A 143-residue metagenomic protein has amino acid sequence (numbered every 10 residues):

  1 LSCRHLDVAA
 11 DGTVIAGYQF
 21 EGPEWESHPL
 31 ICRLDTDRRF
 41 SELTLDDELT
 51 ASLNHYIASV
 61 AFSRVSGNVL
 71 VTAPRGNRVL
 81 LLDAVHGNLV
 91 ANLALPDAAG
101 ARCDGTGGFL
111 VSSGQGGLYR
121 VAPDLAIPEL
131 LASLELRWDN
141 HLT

Functional and structural regions predicted by a protein language model:
L1, D47-S52, A94-G100, L134-W138: Short coil/turn segments at the loop-to-beta-strand junctions that recur within blades of beta-propeller repeat folds
L1-R4, S27, Y56, R75 (+2 more regions): Beta-rich catalytic cores
L6, V60, A101, L142-T143: Hydrophobic core register within WD40 beta-propeller blades
D11-T13, V65-G67, T106-G108: Short coil/turn segments that connect the beta-strands within blades of beta-propeller domains
I15-G17, V71, V111: Residue position within the beta-strands of beta-propeller blades
G22-P29, T72-G76: Short, solvent-exposed loop/turn segments at conserved positions within beta-propeller repeat blades
H28-D37: Beta-propeller blade signature
V111-T143: Blade-level signature of beta-propeller repeat domains, shared across WD40, Kelch, NHL, RCC1 and BNR/Asp-box propellers
